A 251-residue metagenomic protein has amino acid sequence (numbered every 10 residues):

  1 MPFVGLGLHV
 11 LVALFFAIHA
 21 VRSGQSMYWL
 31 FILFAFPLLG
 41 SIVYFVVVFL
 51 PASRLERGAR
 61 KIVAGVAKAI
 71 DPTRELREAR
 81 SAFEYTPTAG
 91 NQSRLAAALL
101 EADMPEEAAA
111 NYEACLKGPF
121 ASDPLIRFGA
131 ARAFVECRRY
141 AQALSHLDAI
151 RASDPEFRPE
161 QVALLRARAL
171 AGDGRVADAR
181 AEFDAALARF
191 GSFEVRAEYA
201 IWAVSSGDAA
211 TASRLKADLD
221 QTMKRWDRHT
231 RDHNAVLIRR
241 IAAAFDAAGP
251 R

Functional and structural regions predicted by a protein language model:
M1-Y85, E107-A110, A114-K117: Long, contiguous interaction/recruitment modules in multidomain scaffold/adaptor proteins
H9-V10, R54-A59, P72, T86-S93 (+4 more regions): Generic helix N-cap/helix-start motif at coil->alpha-helix transitions
V63-A67, A79, A96, A131 (+2 more regions): Conserved small-residue packing positions in alpha-helical repeats and bundles
P72, A89, P105-E106, Y140 (+2 more regions): TPR-repeat structural position
S93, A97, E101, E113-E194: Alpha-helical adaptor scaffolds
R94, G129, L165, E198 (+2 more regions): "A position-specific structural signal for the A-helix of alpha-solenoid helical repeats
L187-G191, V204-W226: TPR/TPR-like (Sel1-like) alpha-helical repeat modules
